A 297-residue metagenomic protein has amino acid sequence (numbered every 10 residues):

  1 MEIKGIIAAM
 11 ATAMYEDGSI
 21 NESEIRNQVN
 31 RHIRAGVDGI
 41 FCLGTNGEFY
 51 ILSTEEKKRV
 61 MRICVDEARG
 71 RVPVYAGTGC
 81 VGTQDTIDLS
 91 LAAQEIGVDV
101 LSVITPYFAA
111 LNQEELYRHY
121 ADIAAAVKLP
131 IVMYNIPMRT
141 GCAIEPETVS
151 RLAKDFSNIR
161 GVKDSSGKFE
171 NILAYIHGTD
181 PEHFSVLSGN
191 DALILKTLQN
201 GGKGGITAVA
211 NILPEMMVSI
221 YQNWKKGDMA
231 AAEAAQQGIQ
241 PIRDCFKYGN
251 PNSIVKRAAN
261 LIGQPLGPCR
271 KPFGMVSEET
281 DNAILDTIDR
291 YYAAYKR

Functional and structural regions predicted by a protein language model:
E2, I7-A13, A35-V37, N46 (+2 more regions): C-terminal alpha-helical cap/extension of soluble enzyme domains
E2-A8, A13-G141: Active-site beta->alpha loop and helix N-cap motifs at the rims of alpha/beta catalytic domains
I3, I25, K57, M61 (+7 more regions): A general structural signal for well-ordered alpha-helical segments in protein cores
I7, N46-F49, G79-V81, F169 (+4 more regions): Gly/Ser/Thr-rich beta-alpha loop segments that engage phosphate groups in nucleotides
E22, R26-V29, P146, D281-I288: Short, amphipathic alpha-helical "lid/cap" segments that border enzyme active or binding sites
A35, R59, I63-A68, A92 (+9 more regions): Alpha-helical structural signal in soluble globular domains
A125, R139-K247: Catalytic alpha/beta core domains of metabolic enzymes, predominantly
N135-I136, I159, R270: Glycine-rich phosphate-binding "P-loop"
